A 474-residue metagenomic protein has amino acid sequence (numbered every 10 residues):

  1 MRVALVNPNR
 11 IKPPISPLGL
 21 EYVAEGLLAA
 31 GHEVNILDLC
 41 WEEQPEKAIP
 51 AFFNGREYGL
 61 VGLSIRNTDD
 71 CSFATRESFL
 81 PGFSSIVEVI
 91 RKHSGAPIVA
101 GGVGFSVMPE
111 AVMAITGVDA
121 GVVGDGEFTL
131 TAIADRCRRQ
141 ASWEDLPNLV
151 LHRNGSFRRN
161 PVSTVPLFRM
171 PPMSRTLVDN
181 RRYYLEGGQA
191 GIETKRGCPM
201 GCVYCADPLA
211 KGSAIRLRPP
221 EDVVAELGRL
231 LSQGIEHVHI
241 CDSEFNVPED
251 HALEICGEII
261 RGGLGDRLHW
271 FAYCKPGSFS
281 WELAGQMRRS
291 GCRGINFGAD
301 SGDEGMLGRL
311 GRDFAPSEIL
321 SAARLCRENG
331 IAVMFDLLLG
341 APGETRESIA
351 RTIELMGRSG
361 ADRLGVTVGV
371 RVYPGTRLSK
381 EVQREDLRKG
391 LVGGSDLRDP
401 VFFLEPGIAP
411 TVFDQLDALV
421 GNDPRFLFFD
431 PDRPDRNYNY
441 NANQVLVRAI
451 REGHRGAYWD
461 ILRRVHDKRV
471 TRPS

Functional and structural regions predicted by a protein language model:
M1-Q233: Acidic, low-complexity intrinsically disordered segments
R2-P8, P50-L60, T376-Q383, L387-S474: Radical SAM enzyme core and accessory elements
K12, L39-K47, N246-D250, P276-S280 (+3 more regions): Acidic-and-aromatic substrate-binding clefts and catalytic sites of carbohydrate-active enzymes
G31-H32, R91-A96, A141, I260-R267 (+2 more regions): Short helix-capping segments at alpha-helix termini
L39, C274-K275, G302-G311, A323-S348 (+2 more regions): Conserved strand-turn element in the central/C-terminal portion of the radical SAM core barrel that lines
G62-I65, G126, A284-G302, L364-V370: Non-cysteine beta-strand/loop elements that form the S-adenosyl-L-methionine
P109-I115, L283, G343-R358: Catalytic cores of alpha/beta
P171-M334, A350, E354: Radical SAM [4Fe-4S] cluster-binding motif and immediate context
